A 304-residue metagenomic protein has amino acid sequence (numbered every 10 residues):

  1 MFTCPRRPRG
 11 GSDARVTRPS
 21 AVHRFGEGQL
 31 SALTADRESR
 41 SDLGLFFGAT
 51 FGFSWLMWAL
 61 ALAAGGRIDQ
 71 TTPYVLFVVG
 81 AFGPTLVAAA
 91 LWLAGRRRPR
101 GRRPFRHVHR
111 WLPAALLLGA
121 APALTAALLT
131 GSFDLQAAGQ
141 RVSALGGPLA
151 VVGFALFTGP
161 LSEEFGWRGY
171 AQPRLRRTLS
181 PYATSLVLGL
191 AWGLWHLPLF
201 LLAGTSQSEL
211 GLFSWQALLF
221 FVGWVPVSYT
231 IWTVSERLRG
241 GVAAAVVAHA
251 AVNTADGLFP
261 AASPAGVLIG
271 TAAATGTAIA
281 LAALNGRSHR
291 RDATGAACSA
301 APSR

Functional and structural regions predicted by a protein language model:
R24-P160, L188, L219, E236 (+1 more regions): Specific transmembrane helices
T125, A171, V227-I231: Hydrophobic/aromatic residues in alpha-helical transmembrane segments
L161, F165-G166, Y170-A171, L194 (+3 more regions): Active-site His/Glu-centered metal-binding helix of metallohydrolases
S162-G189, E236-G241: Membrane-interface helix/loop boundary segments of multi-pass membrane proteins
Y182-L212: Membrane-helix boundary elements
L210-A274: Functionally important transmembrane alpha-helices
